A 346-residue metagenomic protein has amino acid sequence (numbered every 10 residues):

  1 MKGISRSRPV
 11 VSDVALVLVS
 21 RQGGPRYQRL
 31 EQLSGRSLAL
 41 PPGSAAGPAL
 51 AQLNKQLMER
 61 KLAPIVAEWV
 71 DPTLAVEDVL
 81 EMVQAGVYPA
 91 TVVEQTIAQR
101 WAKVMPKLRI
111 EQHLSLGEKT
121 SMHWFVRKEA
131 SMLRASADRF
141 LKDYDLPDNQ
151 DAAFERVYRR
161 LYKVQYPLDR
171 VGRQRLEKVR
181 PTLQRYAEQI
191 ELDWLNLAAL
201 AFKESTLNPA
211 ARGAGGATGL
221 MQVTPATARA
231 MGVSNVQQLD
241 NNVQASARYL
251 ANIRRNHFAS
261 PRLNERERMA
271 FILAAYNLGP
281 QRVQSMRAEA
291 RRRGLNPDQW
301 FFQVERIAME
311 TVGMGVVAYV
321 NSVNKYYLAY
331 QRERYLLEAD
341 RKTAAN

Functional and structural regions predicted by a protein language model:
M1, R21, P41-S44, V76 (+3 more regions): Beta->alpha turn/N-cap motifs
M1-G3, Q52, E81-E111, E118 (+2 more regions): A ligand-binding cleft/hinge motif common to bilobed small-molecule-binding domains
P9-G24, A102-L141, R160-V164, Q303-A308 (+1 more regions): Periplasmic-binding protein-like
V17-L74, R170-T182, V243: Bilobed "Venus flytrap"/periplasmic-binding protein-like clamshell domains and structurally analogous long
A45-V66, L141-R175, L336-A344: Ligand-binding clefts/hinges and TM-proximal coupling segments of bilobed small-molecule sensing domains
F125-V126, E267-L336: Catalytic and substrate-binding regions of cell-wall glycan-acting enzymes that process beta-1,4-linked
R159-T206, D240-V243, H257-P261: Export/targeting segments at the very N-terminus of extracytoplasmic proteins
A210-S234, N241-N252, P297-Q299, V323: Substrate-binding/active-site groove segments that recognize and process beta-1,4-linked N-acetyl-hexosamine
